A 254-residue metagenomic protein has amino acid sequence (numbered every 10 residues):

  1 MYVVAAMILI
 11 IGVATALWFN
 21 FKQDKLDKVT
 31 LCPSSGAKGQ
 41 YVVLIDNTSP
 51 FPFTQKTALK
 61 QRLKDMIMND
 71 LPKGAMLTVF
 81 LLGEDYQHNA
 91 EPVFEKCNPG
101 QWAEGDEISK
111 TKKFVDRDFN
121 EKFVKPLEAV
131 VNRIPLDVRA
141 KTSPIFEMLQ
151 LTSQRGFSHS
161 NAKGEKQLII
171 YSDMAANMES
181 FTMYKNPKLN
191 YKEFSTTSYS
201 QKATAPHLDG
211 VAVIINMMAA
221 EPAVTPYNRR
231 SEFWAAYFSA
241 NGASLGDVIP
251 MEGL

Functional and structural regions predicted by a protein language model:
M1-V43, T48-Q55: Acidic, polar low-complexity linker/tail segments
F19, K188-L254: Von Willebrand factor type A / integrin I
A37-K113, Q167-L168: Von Willebrand factor
A37-P52, E128-I134, I214-A219: Acidic/histidine-rich, surface-exposed loop or edge segments in extracytoplasmic proteins
I45-N47, T152, E165-N177: DG-centered beta-turn motif at the end of beta-strands
A58-M66, Q150, K192-Q201: N-terminal post-signal-peptidase region of extra-cytosolic proteins
K64-P72, E128, S153-N161, A176 (+2 more regions): Sec-exported extracytoplasmic/periplasmic mature domains
E104-K163: Von Willebrand factor
